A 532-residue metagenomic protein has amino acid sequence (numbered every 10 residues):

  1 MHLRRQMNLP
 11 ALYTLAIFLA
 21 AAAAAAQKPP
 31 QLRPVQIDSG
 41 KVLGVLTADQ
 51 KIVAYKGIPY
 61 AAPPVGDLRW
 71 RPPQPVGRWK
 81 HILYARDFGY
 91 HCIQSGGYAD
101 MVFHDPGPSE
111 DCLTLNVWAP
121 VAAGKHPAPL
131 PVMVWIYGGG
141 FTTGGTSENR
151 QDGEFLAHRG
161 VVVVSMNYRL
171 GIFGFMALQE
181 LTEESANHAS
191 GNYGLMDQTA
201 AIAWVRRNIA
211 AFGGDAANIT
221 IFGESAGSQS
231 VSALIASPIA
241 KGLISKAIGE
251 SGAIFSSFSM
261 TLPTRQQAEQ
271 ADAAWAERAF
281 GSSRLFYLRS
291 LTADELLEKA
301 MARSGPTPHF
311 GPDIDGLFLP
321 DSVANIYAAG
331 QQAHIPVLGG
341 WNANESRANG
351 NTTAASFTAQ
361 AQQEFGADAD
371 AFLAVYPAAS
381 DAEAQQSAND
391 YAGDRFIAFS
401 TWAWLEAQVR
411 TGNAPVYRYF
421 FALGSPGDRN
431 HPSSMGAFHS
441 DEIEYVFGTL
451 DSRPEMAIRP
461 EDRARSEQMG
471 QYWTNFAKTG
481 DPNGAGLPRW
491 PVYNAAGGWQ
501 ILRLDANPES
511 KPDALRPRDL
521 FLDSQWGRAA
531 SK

Functional and structural regions predicted by a protein language model:
M1-L9: N-terminal secretory signal peptides that target proteins for export/translocation
H2, A25-N192, A216, S346 (+6 more regions): Non-catalytic accessory segments of hydrolases
P10-A22: Bacterial N-terminal signal peptides
S95-S282, L317-T352, N413: Serine-hydrolase-like catalytic core of hydrolytic proteins
R169-I172, F222-A226, F420-G427, P488-N494: Short, solvent-exposed turn/loop segments enriched in Gly/Ser/Thr/Pro and often Arg
K246, I254-S259, Y287-E461, Y472 (+1 more regions): Substrate-gating cap/lid region and adjacent catalytic-acid/histidine neighborhood within extracellular/lumenal
V492, A496-P517: C-terminal domain-tail junction helix/linker
